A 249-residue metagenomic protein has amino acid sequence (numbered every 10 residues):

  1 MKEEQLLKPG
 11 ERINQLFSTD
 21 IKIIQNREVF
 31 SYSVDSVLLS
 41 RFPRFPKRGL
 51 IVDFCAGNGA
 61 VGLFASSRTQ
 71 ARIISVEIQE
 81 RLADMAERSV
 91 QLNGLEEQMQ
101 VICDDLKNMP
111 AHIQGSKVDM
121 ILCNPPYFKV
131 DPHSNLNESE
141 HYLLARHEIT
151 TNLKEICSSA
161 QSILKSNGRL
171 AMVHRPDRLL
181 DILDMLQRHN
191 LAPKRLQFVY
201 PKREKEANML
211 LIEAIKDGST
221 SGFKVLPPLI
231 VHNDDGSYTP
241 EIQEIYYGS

Functional and structural regions predicted by a protein language model:
E4-P46: Class I SAM-dependent transferase core
I24, Q100-I102, K194-Q197: General small-molecule cofactor/ligand-binding pocket signal
E28-Y32, C55-N58, E204-K205: Short glycine/threonine-rich catalytic loop with a Thr-x-Gly-x-Asp
L39, N124, I156, A214: Residue-level signal for inorganic ion chemistry
F42-S134: Conserved SAM/SAH cofactor-binding pocket of Class I
P125-E155: Mobile active-site "lid"/loop adjacent to the S-adenosyl-L-methionine
T150-A207: Conserved Class I SAM-dependent methyltransferase catalytic core
E206-S249: SAM/dcSAM-binding transferase cores
